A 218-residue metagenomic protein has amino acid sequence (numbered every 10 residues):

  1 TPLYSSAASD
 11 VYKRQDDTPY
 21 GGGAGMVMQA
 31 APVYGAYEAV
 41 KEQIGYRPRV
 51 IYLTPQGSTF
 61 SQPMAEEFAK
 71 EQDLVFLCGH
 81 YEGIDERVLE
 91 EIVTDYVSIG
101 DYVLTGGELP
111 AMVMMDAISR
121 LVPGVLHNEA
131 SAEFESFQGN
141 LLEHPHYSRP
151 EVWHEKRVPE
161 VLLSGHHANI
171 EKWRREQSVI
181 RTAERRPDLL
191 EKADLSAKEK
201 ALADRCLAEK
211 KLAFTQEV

Functional and structural regions predicted by a protein language model:
T1-A8, Y12: Single conserved hydrophobic/aromatic residue that forms the stacking wall/gate of nucleotide- or nucleobase-binding
S9, H80-I84: Short glycine-enriched loops at secondary-structure junctions
R14-A36: Short, structured active-site "lid" loops
G23, G79, H166: Conserved RecA-like P-loop NTPase ATPase core
Q29-H80, P123: S-adenosyl-L-methionine/SAH cofactor-binding core of RNA-modifying enzymes
I84, V88-E135: Structured adenosyl-cofactor binding patch, chiefly the S-adenosyl-L-methionine
L109, L121-V161: Internal, active-site/partner-interface "lid" segment
P150-V218: SAM-dependent methyltransferases
